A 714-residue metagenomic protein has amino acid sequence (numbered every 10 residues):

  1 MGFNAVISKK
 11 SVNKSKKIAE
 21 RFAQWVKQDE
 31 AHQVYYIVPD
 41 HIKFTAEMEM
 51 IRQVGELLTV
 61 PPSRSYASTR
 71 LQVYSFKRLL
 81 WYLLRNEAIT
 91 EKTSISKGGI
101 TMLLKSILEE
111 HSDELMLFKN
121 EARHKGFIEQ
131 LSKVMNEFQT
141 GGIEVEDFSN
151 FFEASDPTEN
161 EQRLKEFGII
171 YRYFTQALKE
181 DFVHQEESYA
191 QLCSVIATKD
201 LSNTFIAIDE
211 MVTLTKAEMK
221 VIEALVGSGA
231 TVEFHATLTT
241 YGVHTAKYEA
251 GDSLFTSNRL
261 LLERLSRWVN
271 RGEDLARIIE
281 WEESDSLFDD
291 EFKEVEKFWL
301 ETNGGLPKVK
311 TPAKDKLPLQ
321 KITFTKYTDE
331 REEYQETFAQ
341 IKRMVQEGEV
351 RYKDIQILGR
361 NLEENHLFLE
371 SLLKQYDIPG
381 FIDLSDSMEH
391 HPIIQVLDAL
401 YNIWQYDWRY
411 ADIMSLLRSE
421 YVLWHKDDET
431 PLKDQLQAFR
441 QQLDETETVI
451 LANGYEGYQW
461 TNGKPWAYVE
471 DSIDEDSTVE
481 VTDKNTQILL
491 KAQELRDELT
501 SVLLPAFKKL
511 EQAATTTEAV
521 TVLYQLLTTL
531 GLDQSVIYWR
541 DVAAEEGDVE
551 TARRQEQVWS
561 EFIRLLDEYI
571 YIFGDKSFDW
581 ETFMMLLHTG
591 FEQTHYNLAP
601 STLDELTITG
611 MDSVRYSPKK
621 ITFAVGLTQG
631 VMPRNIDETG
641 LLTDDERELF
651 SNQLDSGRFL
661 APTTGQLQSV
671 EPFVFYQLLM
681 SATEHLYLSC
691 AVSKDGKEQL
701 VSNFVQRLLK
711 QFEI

Functional and structural regions predicted by a protein language model:
M1-A23, K27, Y173-T231: ASCE RecA-like P-loop NTPase motor cores that couple ATP hydrolysis to mechanical translocation on nucleic acids
G2-T69, K92, K293-I714: Anion-coordinating catalytic cores for phosphoryl-, nucleotidyl-, and glycosidic chemistry
A5, E110-A207, Y248, E294-K316 (+1 more regions): Accessory N-terminal region flanking or inserted into the helicase ATPase core in nucleic-acid motor proteins
A31-I143: Conserved P-loop NTPase-based nucleic-acid remodeling module centered on helicase motor cores
Y36-V38, V73, A207, T231-A236 (+1 more regions): Structural recognition of the conserved hydrophobic beta-strand(s) that form the central parallel beta-sheet of P-loop
F76-L79, L84, F234-Y241, G626: Short loop/turn segments at strand-loop or loop-helix junctions that form parts of catalytic or ligand-binding pockets
K97-L117, L262-E282, D407-L432: Extended, charge-rich low-complexity interaction segments
M219-T323: Conserved RecA-like helicase ATPase core segment that couples NTP binding/hydrolysis to strand translocation
